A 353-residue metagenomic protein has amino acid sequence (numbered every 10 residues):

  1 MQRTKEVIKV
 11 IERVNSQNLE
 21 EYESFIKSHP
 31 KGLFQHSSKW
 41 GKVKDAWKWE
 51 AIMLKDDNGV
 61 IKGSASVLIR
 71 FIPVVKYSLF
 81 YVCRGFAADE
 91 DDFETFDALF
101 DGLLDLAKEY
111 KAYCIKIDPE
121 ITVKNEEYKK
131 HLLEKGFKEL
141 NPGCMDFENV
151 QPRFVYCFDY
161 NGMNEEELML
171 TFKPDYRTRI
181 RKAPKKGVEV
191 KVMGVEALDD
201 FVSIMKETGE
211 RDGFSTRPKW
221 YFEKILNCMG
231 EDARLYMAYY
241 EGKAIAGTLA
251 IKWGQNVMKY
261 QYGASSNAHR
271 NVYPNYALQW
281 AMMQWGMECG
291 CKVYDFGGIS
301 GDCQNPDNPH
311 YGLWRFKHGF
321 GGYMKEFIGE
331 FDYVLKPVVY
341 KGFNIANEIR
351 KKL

Functional and structural regions predicted by a protein language model:
Q2-I8, N15, A51, L68-I69 (+2 more regions): Active-site/acyl-donor-binding loops of N-acyltransferases
E12-N58, K62-V75, P119-K124, K135-R270: A conserved beta-strand-loop-helix scaffold within acyl/acetyltransferase catalytic domains
W49, E109-A112, C289-C291: Short, high-confidence coil segments that cap the C-terminus of an alpha-helix and link into the following beta-strand
L79, A112-C114, V257, V293: Residues at the N-termini of beta-strands
V82: Flexible glycine-rich active-site/ligand-binding loops centered on an Asp-His dyad
G85-D91, R270, P274: The substrate-binding groove and active-site-proximal loops of carbohydrate-active enzymes, especially glycoside
A87-L140: A gly/proline- and charged-residue-enriched helix-loop-helix capping module
A98-D105, E223-K336: Aromatic (often tryptophan-rich) hydrophobic motifs at membrane interfaces
